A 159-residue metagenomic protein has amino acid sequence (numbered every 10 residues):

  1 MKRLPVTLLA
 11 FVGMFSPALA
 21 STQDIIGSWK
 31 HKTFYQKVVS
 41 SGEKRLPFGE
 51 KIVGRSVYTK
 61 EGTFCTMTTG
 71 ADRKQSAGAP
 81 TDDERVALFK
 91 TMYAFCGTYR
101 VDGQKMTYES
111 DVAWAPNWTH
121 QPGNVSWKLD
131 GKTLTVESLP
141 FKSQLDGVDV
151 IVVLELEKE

Functional and structural regions predicted by a protein language model:
M1-L4: Positively charged n-region of N-terminal signal peptides that target proteins for export
T7-S16: Bacterial N-terminal signal peptides
A18-E159: Lipid interaction determinants
